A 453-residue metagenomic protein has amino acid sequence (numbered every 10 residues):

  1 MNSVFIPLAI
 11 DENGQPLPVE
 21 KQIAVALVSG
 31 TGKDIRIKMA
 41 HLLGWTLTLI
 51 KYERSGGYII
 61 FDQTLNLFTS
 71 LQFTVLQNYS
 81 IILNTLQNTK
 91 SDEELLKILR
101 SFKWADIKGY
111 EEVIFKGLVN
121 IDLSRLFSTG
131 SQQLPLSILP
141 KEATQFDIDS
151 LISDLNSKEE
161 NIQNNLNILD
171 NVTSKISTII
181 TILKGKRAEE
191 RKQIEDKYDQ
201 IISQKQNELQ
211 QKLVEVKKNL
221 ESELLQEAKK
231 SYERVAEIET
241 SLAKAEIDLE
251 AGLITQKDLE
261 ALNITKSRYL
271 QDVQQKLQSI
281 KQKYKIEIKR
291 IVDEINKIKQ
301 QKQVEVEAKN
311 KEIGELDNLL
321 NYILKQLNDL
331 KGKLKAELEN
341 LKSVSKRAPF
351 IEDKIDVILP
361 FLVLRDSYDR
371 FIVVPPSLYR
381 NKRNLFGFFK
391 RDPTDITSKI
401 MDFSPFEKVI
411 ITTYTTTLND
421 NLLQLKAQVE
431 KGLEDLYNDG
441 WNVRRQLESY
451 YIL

Functional and structural regions predicted by a protein language model:
M1-L453: Soluble extracytoplasmic regions of secretory-pathway and membrane proteins
